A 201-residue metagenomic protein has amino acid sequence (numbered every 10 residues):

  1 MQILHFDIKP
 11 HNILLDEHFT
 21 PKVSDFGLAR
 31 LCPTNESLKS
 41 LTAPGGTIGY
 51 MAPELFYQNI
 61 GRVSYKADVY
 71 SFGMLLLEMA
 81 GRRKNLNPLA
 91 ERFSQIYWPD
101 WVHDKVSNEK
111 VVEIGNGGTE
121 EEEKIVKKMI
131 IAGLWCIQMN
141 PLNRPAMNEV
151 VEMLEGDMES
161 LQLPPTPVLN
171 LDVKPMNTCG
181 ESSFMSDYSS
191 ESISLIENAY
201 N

Functional and structural regions predicted by a protein language model:
Q2-L15: Catalytic-loop of the protein kinase fold
K22-D25: Pre-DFG segment of protein kinase catalytic domains
L28-R30: Activation segment
K39-L55: Conserved activation segment of eukaryotic-like protein kinases, specifically the C-terminal portion of the activation
Q58, R62-Y65: Activation segment
D68: Conserved catalytic-loop aspartate of Hanks-type protein kinases
R92, V112-N201: Intrinsically disordered, low-complexity cytosolic regulatory tails and linkers adjacent to catalytic/signaling modules
